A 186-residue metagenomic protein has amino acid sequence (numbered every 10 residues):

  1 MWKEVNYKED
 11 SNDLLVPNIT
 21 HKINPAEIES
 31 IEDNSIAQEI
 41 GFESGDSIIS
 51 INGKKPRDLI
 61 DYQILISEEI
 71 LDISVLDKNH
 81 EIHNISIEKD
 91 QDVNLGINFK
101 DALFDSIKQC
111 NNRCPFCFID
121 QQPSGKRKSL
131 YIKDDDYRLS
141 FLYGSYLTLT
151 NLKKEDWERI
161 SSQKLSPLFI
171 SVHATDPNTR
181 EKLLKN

Functional and structural regions predicted by a protein language model:
W2-N6, Q63-F99: PDZ-domain C-terminal substructure recognizer with occasional recognition of PDZ-binding tails
E4-E32: PDZ/PDZ-like groove recognition
S30-D33, S50, I64: A residue-level detector for short acidic-glycine micro-motifs
A37-R57: Conserved PDZ fold ligand-binding element
I60: Acidic phosphotransfer microenvironment of two-component signaling modules
Q91-N186: Conserved Radical SAM active-site core
